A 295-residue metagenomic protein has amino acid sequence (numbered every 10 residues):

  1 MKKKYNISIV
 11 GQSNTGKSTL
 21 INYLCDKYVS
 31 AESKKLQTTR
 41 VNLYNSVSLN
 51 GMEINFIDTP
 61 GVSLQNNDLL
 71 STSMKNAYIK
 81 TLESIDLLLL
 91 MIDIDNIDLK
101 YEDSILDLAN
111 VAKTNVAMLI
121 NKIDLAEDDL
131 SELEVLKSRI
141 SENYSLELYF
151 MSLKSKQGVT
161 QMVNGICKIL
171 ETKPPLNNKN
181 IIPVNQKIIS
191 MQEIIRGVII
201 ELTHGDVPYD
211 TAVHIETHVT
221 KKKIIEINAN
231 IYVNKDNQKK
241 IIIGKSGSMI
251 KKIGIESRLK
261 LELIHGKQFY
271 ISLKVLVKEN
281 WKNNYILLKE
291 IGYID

Functional and structural regions predicted by a protein language model:
M1-L82, L87, I231-Y232: Conserved G1/Walker A P-loop phosphate-binding module
G16, G158, M249: Conserved glycine(s) of the Walker
S30-S33, P174-N178, E201-A212: Active-site phosphate-binding and catalytic loops of NTP-dependent enzymes
T39, S63-L64, I97-D98, A126-E127 (+1 more regions): Catalytic P-loop NTPase motifs of RecA-like helicase/translocase cores
V47-I54, S73-E147, V219-I224: Conserved C-terminal guanine-recognition region of P-loop GTPase G domains, centered on the G4
T59, I92, M151-K154: Cofactor-binding loops of NAD(P)H-dependent oxidoreductases, dominated by short-chain dehydrogenase/reductases
T114-A117, D124-K187: Canonical P-loop GTPase G-domain recognition
K187-D295: P-loop NTP-binding site
